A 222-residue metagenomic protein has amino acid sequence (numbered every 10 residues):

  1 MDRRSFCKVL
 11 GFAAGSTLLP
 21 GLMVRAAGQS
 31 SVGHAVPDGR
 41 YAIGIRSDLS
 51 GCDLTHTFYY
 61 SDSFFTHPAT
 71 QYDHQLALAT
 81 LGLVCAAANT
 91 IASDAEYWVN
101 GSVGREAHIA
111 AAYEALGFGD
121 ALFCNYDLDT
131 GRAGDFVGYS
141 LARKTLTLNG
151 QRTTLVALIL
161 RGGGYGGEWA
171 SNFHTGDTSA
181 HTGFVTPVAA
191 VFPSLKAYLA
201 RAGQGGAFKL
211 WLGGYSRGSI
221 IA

Functional and structural regions predicted by a protein language model:
S5-A26: N-terminal export signals
G11, G15, Q29-V32, R152-T154 (+1 more regions): Lipid deacylating catalytic domains
G21-S47: C-terminal segment of N-terminal export signals and the immediately downstream linker at the start of the mature
G39-L116: Charged, compositionally biased non-catalytic regions
A110-G213: A conserved cap/lid and substrate-binding interface adjacent to the catalytic center of lipid-processing enzymes
G214, G218: Gly/Ala-rich beta-loop-alpha elbow adjacent to hydrolase catalytic centers
I221-A222: Hydrolases whose catalytic domains are alpha/beta-hydrolase-1, hotdog thioesterase, or metallo-beta-lactamase-like
